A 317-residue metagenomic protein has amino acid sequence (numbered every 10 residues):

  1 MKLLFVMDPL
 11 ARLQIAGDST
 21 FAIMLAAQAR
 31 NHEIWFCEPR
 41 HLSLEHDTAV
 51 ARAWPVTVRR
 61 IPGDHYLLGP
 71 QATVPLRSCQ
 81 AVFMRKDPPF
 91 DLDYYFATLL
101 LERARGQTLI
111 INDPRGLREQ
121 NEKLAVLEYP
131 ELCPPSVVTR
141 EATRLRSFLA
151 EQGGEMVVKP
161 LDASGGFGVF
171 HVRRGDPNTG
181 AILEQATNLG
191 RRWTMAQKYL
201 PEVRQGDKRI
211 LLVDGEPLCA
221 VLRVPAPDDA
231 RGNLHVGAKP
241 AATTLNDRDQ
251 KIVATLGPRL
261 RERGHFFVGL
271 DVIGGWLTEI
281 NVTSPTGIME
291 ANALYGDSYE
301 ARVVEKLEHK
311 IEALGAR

Functional and structural regions predicted by a protein language model:
M1-L4: Extreme N-terminal starter segment of soluble prokaryotic enzymes
V6, M84-R85, P160: Short, well-ordered coil/turn residues at beta-beta hairpins and beta-strand->alpha-helix junctions within
V6-M7, L13-A16, A230, T244-R317: ATP-dependent carboxylate activation and anion-phosphoryl transfer catalytic cores that bind Mg-ATP to form
M7-A16, H32, S43-H46, L222-P227 (+3 more regions): Charge-biased, low-complexity intrinsically disordered regions
A11-V138: Conserved N-proximal alpha/beta basic substrate-recognition cap immediately N-terminal to, or forming the N-lobe
T20, A142-T143, A150-E155, D162-I252 (+2 more regions): Phosphate-binding site of ATP-dependent enzymes
P114-R118, R223-A226, I273-W276: Short glycine-enriched loops at secondary-structure junctions
